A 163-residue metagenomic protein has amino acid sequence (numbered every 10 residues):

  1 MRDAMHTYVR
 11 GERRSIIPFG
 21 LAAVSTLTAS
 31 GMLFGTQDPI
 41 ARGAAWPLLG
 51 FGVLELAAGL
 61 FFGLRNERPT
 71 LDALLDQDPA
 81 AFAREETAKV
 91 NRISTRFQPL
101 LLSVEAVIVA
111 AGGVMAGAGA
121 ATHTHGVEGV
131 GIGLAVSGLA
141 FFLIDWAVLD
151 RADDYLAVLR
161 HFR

Functional and structural regions predicted by a protein language model:
M1-L33, K89-I93, L143-R163: Cytosolic-side membrane-entry/anchor segment at the start of a transmembrane helix
R2-M5, L75-F97: Short membrane-interface loop/juxtamembrane segments of multi-pass integral membrane proteins
H6-E55, A110-A120: Long, highly hydrophobic alpha-helical transmembrane signal-anchor segments
S30, F34, G59-G63, G113-H123 (+1 more regions): Transmembrane helix-loop junctions and nearby membrane-interface residues
D38-T70, A140-D145: Hydrophobic alpha-helical membrane-embedded segments
N66-D76, A152: Alpha-helical transmembrane signal-anchor/signal-peptide segments
R96-A106: Hydrophobic alpha-helical transmembrane segments of multipass membrane transporters and ion channels, focusing on
I108-L139: Hydrophobic alpha-helical transmembrane segments and immediately flanking/interface helices in integral membrane
